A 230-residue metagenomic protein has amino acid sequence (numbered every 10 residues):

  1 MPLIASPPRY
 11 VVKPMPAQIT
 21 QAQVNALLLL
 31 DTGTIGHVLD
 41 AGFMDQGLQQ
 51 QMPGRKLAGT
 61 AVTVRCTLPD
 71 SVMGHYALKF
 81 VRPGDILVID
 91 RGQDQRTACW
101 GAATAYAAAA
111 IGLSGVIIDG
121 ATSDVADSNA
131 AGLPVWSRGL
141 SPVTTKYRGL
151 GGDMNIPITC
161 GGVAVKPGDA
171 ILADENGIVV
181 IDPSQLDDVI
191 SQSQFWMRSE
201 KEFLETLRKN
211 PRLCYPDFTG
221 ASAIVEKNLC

Functional and structural regions predicted by a protein language model:
P2-P167, I181-L213, F218-C230: Feature captures the catalytic cores and cofactor-binding loops of soluble hydro-lyases/lyases that act on carboxylate
I171: C-terminal binding/interaction regions
D174: Beta-strand-loop-alpha-helix segment that lines the small-molecule cofactor/substrate pocket of alpha/beta enzymes
